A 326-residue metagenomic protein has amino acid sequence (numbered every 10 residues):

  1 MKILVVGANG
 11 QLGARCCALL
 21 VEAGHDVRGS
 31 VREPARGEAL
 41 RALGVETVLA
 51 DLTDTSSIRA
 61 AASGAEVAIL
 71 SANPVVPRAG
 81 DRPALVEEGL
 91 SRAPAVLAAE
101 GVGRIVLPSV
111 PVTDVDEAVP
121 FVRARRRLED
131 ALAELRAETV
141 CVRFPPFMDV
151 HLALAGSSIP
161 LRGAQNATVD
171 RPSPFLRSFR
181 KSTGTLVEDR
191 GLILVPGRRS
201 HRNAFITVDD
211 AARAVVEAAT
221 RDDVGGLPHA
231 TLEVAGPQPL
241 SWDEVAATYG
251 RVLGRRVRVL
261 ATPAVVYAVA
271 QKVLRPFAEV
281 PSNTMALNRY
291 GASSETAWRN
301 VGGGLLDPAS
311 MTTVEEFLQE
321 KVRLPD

Functional and structural regions predicted by a protein language model:
K2-Q11, R15-D26, T55, V76 (+2 more regions): Oxidoreductase cofactor-interface core, primarily capturing Rossmann-like NAD(P)-dependent enzymes
V6, S30, S71, I105-V110 (+1 more regions): SDR active-site strand-loop-helix element
G29-E100, D114: NAD(P)H-binding glycine-rich loop region in Rossmannoid oxidoreductase-like domains and their noncatalytic homologs
V45-V48, A65-E66, R123-R125, S157-L161 (+1 more regions): Short, hinge-like loop/turn segments at secondary-structure boundaries
V48, V142, R258-T262: General small-molecule cofactor/ligand-binding pocket signal
T55, R59, L90-P94, V208-V216 (+1 more regions): Short, amphipathic alpha-helical "lid/cap" segments that border enzyme active or binding sites
P239, E244-E295: Terminal hydrophobic/aromatic helix or amphipathic segment near a protein terminus
A297-D326: Amphipathic terminal alpha-helices
